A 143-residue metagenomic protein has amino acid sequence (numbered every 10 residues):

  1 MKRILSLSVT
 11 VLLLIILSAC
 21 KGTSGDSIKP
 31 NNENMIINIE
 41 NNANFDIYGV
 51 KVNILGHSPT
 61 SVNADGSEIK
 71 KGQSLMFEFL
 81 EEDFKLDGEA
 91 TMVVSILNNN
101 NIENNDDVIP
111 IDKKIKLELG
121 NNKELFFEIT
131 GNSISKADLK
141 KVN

Functional and structural regions predicted by a protein language model:
M1-I4, S8: Positively charged n-region of N-terminal signal peptides that target proteins for export
V9-L14: Hydrophobic helical h-region of N-terminal Sec-dependent signal peptides in bacterial secretory/periplasmic proteins
I15-A19: C-terminal motif of bacterial Sec signal peptides marking the signal peptidase cleavage site
K21-I36, V62, S95-N143: Intrinsically disordered, low-complexity segments enriched in small/polar residues
I37-N44: Asparagine-centered strand-capping/turn motif at beta-strand->loop junctions
D46-V52: Short, hydrophobic/aromatic beta-strand segments
H57-K85: Tryptophan-paired
D87-T91: Extracellular Ig-like/FN3 beta-sandwich strand-entry sites
